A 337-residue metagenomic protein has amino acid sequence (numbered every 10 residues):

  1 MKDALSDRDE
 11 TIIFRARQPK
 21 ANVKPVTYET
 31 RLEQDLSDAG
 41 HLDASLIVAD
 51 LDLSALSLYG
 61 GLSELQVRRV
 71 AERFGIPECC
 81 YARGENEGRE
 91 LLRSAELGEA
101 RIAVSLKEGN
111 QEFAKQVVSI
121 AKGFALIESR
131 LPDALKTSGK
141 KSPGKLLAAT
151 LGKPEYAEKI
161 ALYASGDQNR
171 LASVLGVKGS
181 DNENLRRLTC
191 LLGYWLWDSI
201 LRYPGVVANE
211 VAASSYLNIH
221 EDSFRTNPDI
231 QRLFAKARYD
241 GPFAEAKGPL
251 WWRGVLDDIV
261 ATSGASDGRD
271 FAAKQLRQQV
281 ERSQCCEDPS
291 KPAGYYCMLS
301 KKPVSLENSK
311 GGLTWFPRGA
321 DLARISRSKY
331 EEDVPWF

Functional and structural regions predicted by a protein language model:
M1-K2, L62-E64, L196: Generic detector of bulky aromatic hydrophobic side chains
M1-K20, I47: Conserved acidic segment of CheY-like receiver
I13-A16, P25, C80: A structural preference for short, hydrophobic beta-strand core positions in alpha/beta folds
F14, V23, A44, G98-A100: A broad structural signal for short, well-ordered beta-strand segments within beta-sheet-rich domains
Q18, Q34, Q66, Q111 (+5 more regions): Residue-identity detector for glutamine
N22-D38, D43-R73, R83-E85: Conserved phosphotransfer microenvironments
L58-T137: Alpha4 helix (beta4-alpha4-beta5 surface) of REC/receiver domains from two-component response regulators
A125-F337: C-terminal output/effector regions of signal-responsive regulators
